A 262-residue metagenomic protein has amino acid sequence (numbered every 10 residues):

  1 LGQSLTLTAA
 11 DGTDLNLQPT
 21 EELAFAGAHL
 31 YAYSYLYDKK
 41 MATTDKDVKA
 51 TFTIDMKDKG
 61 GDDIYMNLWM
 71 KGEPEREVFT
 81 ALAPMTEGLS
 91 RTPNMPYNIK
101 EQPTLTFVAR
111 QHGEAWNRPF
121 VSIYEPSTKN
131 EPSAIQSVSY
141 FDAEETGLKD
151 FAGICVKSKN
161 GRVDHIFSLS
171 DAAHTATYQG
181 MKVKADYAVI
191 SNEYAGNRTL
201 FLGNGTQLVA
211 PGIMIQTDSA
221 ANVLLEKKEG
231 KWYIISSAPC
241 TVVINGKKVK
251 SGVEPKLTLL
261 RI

Functional and structural regions predicted by a protein language model:
L1-Q3, S122: One face of beta-strands
T6-Q102: Trp/Gly-enriched beta-strand surface patches
G12-L15, T20-A28, A32, T43 (+2 more regions): Non-catalytic terminal regions with compositionally biased, polar/charged low complexity
